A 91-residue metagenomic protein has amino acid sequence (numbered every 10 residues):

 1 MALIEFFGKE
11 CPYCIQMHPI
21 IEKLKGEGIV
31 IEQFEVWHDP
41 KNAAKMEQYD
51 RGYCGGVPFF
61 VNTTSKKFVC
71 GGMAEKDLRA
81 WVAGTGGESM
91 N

Functional and structural regions predicted by a protein language model:
M1-E32: Local sequence-structure signature of Cys/Sec-based thiol-disulfide redox active-site neighborhoods
F6-E10, V57, M73-K76: Mature, Sec-exported extracytoplasmic domains of Gram-positive
E35-W37: Residue-level recognition of beta-strand->loop/alpha-helix junctions
P40-M46: Structural motif
Y49-V61: Structural micro-motif
V61-N91: Non-catalytic, surface beta->alpha helical segment in thiol-disulfide oxidoreductase systems
